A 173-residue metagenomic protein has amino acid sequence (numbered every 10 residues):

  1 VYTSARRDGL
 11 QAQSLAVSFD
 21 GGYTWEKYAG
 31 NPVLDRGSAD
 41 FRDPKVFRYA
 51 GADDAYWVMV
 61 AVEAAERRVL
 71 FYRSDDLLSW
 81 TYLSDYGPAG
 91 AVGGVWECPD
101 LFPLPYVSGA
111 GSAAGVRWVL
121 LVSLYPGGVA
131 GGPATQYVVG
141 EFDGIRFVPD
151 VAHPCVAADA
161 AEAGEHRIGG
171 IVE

Functional and structural regions predicted by a protein language model:
V1-D43, R48-C98, P105-A163, E173: Beta-rich carbohydrate-recognition and catalytic domains
H166: Cationic, low-complexity basic patches in intrinsically disordered or flexible, solvent-exposed regions
